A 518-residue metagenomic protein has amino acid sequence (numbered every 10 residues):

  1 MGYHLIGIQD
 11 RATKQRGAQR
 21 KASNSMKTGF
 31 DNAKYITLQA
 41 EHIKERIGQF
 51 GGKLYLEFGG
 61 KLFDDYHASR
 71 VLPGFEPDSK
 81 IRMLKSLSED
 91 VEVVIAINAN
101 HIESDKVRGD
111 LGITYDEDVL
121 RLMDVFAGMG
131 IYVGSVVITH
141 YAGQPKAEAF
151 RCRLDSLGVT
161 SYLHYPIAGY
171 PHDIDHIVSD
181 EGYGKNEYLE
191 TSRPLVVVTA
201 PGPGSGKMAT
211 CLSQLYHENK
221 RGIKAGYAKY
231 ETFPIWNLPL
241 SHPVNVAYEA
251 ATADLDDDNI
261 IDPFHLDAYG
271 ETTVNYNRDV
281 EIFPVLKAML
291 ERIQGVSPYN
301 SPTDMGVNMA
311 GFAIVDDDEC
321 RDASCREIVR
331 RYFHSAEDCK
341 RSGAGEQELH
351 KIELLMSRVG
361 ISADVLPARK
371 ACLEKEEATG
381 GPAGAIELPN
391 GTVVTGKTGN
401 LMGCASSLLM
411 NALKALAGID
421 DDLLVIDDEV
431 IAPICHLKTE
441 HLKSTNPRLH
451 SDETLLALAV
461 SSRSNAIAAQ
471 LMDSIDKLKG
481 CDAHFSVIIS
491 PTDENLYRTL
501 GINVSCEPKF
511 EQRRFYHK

Functional and structural regions predicted by a protein language model:
Y3-H4, D10: Intrinsic-disorder-associated, low-complexity terminal segments enriched in Asp/Asn/His/Tyr and depleted of Lys/Arg
G7, R20-T199, Q214-E376, G381 (+3 more regions): Flexible phosphate-sensing "switch/lid" loops adjacent to ATP/NTP-binding sites across phosphate-transfer
S205-G206: Conserved glycine(s) of the Walker
T210: Hydrophobic positions on the alpha1 helix immediately C-terminal to the Walker A/P-loop
K397-T398: Short clusters of small/polar residues that mark proteolytic maturation junctions
L401-A417: A short, polar/charged loop-to-alpha-helix boundary motif
A415-P447: Short HxH-centered metal-ligating active-site micro-motif
